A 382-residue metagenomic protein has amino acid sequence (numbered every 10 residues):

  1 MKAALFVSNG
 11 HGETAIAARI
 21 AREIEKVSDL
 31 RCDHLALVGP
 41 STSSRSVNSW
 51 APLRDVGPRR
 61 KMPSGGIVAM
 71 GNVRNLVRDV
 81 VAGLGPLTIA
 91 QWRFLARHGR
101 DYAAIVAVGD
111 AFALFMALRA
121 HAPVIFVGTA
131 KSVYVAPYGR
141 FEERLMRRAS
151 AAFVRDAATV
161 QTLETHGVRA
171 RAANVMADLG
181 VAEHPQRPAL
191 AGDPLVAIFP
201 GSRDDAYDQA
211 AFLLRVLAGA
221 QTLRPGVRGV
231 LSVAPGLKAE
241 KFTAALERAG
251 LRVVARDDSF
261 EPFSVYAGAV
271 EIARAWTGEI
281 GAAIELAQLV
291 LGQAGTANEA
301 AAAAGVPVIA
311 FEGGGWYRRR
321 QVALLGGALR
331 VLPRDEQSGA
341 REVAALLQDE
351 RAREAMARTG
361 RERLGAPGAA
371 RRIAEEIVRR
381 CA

Functional and structural regions predicted by a protein language model:
M1-A382: Nucleotide-activated sugar donor-binding and catalytic core shared by glycosyltransferases and related lipid-linked
